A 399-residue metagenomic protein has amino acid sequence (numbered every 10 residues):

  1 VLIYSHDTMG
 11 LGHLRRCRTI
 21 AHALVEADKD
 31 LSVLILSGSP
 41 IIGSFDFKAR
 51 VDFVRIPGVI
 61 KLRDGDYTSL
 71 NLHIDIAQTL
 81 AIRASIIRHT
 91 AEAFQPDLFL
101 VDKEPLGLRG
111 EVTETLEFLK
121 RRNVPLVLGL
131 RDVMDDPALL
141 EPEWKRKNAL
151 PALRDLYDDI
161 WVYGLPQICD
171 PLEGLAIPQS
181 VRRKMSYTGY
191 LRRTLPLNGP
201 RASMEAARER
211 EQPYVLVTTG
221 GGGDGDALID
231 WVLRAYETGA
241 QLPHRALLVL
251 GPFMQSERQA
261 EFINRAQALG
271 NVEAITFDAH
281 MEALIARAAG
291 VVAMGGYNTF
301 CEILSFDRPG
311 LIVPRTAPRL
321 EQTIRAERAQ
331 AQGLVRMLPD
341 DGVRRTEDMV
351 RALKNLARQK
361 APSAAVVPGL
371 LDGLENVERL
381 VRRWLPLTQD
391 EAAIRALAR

Functional and structural regions predicted by a protein language model:
S5, A23-Q78, I82: Conserved nucleotide-sugar phosphate-binding/catalytic loop shared by glycosyltransferases and other
S5-R18, I42, G225-D226: A short, glycine/small-residue-rich beta-strand->loop->alpha-helix junction that serves as a flexible
A21, L175, Y190-G290, G342: Donor-nucleotide binding loops and adjacent catalytic segments primarily of GT-B fold Leloir glycosyltransferases
S69-R109: Conserved nucleotide-sugar donor-binding subdomain of glycosyltransferases
L116-Y187: Active-site-proximal region of nucleotide-activated glycan assembly enzymes, centered on histidine/acidic-rich loops
H280-I324: A donor-sugar binding/catalytic signature common to diverse glycosyltransferases and related nucleotide-sugar
A317-A352: Change "using UDP/GDP/dTDP sugars" to "using nucleotide sugars
E347-R399: C-terminal amphipathic helix plus adjacent low-complexity, charged tail appended to glycosyltransferase catalytic
